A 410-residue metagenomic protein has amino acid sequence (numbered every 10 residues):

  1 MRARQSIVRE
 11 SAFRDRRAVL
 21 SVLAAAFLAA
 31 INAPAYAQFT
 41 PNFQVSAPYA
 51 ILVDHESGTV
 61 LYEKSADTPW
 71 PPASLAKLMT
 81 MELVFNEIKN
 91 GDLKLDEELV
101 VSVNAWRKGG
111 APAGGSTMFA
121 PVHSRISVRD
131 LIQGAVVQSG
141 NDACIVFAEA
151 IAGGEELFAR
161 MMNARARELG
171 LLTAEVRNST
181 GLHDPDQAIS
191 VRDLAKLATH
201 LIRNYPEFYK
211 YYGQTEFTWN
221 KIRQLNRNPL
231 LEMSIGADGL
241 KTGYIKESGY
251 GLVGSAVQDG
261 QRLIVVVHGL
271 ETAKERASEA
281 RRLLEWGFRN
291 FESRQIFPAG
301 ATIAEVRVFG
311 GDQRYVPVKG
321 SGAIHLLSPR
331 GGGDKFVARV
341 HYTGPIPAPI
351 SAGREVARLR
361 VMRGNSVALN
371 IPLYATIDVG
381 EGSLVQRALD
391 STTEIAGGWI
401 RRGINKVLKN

Functional and structural regions predicted by a protein language model:
M1-D15: N-terminal secretory signal peptides that target proteins for export/translocation
R16-L20: N-terminal export leaders
S21-I31: Bacterial N-terminal signal peptides
F27, A35-R192, T199-R203, F217-N220: Active-site-adjacent loops and short helices of periplasmic peptidoglycan-processing enzymes
L171-E175, H183-N410: Domain-terminus/edge residues, biased toward the C-terminal soluble/receptor-binding domains of extracytoplasmic
